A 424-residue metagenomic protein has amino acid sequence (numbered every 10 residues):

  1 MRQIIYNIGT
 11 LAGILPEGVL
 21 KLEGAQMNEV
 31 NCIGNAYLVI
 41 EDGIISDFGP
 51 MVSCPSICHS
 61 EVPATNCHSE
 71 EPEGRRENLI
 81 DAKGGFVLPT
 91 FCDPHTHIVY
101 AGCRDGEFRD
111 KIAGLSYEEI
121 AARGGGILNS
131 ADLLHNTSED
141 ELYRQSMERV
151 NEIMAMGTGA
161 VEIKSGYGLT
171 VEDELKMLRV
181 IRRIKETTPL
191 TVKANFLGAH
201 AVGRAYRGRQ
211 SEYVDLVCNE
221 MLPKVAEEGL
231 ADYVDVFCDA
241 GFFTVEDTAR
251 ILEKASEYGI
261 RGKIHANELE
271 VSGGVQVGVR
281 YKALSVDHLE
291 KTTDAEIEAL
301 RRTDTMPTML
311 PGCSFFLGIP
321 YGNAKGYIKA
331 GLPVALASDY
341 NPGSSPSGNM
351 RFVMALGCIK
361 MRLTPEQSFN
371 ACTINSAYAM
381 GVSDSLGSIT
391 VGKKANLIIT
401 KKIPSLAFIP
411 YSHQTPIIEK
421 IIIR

Functional and structural regions predicted by a protein language model:
M1-C58: N-terminal metal-binding scaffold of metallo-dependent hydrolase/deaminase domains
I4, L79-D81, I421: Conserved beta-strand scaffold positions in the cores of enzyme catalytic domains, especially in NTP/NDP-utilizing
I8, L38, G43, G84 (+13 more regions): Divalent metal-coordination and catalytic microenvironments
V19-M27, I374, K394-R424: C-terminal cap of metal-dependent C-N hydrolases
V62-E77: A cross-taxon signal for low-complexity, glycine/charged-rich
A82-Q145: Metal-associated gating/positioning segment near the N- to mid-region
L128-S146, N151, G159-S272: Metal-coordinating catalytic core of metallo-dependent amide/deamination hydrolases
R261, V271-S388, T400-P404, H413: Active-site-adjacent C-terminal substructures of enzyme catalytic domains
